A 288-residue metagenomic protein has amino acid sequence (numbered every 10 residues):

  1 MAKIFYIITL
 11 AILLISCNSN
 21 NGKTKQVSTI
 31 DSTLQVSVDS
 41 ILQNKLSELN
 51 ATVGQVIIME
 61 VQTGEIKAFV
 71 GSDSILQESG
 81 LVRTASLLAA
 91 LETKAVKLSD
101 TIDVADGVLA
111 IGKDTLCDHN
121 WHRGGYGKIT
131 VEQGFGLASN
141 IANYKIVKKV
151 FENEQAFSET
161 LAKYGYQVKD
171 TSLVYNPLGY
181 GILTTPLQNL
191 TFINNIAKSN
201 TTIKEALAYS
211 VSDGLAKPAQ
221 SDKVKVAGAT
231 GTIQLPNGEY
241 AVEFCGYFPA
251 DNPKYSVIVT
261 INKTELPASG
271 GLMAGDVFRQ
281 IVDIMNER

Functional and structural regions predicted by a protein language model:
A2-T9: Sec-dependent signal peptide recognition, specifically the positively charged N-region followed immediately by
I15-S16: C-terminal motif of bacterial Sec signal peptides marking the signal peptidase cleavage site
K23-I30, G71-L76, L116-G125, I129-Q133 (+3 more regions): Second-shell loop/turn segments in exported
Q26-V82, A89-L98, G112-C117: Short pre-catalytic segments that frame enzyme active sites
V38, G64, L76-A105, G134 (+3 more regions): Active-site SXXK
Q62, A68-L81, K128, Y164-T202: Active-site-proximal helix/loop microenvironment of the serine DD-peptidase/beta-lactamase transpeptidase fold
Q62, V96-S99, D103-F157: Conserved catalytic neighborhood of penicillin-recognizing serine enzymes
E154-Q155, Y175-M285: A penicillin-recognizing enzyme superfamily signal
